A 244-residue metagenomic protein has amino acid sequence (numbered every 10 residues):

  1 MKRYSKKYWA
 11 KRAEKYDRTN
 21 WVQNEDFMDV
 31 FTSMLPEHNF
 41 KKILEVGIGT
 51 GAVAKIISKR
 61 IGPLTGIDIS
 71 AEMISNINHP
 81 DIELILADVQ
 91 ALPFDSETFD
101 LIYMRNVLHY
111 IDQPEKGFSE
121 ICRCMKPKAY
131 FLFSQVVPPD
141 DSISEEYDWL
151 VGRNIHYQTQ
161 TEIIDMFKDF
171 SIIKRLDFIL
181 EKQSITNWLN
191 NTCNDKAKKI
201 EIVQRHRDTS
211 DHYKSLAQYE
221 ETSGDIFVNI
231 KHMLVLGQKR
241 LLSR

Functional and structural regions predicted by a protein language model:
M1-H38, A52-I56, M73-N76: Conserved class I S-adenosyl-L-methionine
L44-A91: Class I SAM-dependent methyltransferase SAM/SAH-binding core
Y103: A conserved beta-strand element that flanks and buttresses the S-adenosyl-L-methionine
E115-P127: A short glycine-rich, Lys/Arg-flanked "PGG" loop and its adjoining helix->strand segment in the class I
A129-Q135: Conserved beta-strand signature within the Rossmann-like core of class I S-adenosyl-L-methionine
V136-I155: Short, glycine-/aromatic-enriched active-site segment of Class I SAM-dependent methyltransferases
H156-F170: Short alpha-helix
K174-R244: Conserved Class I S-adenosyl-L-methionine
